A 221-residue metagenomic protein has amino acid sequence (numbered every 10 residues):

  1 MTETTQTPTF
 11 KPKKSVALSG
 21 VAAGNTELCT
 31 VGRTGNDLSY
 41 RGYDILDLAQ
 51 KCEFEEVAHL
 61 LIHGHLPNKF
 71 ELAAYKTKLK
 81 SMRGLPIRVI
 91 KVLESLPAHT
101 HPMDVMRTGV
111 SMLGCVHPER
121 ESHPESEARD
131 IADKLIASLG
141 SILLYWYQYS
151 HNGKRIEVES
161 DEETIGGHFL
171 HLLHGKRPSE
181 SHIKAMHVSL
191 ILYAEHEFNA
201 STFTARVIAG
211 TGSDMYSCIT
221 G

Functional and structural regions predicted by a protein language model:
T2-G221: Hydrophobic alpha-helical bundle cores within soluble ligand-binding/oligomerization subdomains
